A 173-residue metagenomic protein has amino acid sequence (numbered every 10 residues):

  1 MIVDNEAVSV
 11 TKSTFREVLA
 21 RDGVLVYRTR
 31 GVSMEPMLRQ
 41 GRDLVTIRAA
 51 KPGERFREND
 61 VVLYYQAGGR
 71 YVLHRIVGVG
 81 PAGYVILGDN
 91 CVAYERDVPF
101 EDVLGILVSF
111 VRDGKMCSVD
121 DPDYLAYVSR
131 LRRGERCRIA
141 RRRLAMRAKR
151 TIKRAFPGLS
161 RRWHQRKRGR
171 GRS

Functional and structural regions predicted by a protein language model:
M1-S173: Extended hydrophobic leader/signal-anchor segments used for secretion and membrane insertion
